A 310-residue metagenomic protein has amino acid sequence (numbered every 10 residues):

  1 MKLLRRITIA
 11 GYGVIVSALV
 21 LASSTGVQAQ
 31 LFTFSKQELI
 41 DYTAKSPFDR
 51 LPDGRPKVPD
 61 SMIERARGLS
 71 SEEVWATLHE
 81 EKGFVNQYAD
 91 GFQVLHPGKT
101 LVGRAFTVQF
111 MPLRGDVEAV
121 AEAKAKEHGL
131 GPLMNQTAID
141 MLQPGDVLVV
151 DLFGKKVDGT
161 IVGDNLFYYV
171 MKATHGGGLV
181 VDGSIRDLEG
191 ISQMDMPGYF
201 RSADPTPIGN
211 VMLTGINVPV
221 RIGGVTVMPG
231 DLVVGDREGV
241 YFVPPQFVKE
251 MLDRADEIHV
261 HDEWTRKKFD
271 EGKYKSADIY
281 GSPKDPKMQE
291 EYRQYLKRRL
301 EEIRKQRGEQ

Functional and structural regions predicted by a protein language model:
M1-I15: Bacterial N-terminal signal peptides that target proteins for export
S17-V27: C-terminal segment of classical bacterial N-terminal signal peptides
Q30-E80: N-terminal pre-domain segments of enzymes
G54, V170, D231-V233: Buried hydrophobic positions in well-ordered alpha/beta secondary-structure cores of metabolic enzymes
L69-E73, L78-P229, F242-E291, K297-Q310: Feature captures the catalytic cores and cofactor-binding loops of soluble hydro-lyases/lyases that act on carboxylate
V234-E238, P244: Conserved, surface-exposed functional patches that form binding/active-site neighborhoods
